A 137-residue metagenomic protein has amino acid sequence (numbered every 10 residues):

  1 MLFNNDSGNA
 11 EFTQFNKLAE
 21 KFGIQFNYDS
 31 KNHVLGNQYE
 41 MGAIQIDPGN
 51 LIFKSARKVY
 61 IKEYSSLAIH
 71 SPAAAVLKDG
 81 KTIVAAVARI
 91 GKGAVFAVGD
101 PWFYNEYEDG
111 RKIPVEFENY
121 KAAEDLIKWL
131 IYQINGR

Functional and structural regions predicted by a protein language model:
M1, S55-V59, L126, G136-R137: A broadly tuned preference for mixed-charge, low-complexity surface segments
M1-F3, L77, V95-A97: Structural recognition of the beta-strand scaffold that forms the well-ordered cores of secreted hydrolase catalytic
M1-G8, R111-E116: Second-shell loop/turn segments in exported
N5-I90: An acidic, glycine-rich "communication" segment
Q25, I90-G93, P101-R137: Extracellular ligand-binding/catalytic regions of CAZymes and related secreted enzymes and adhesion modules
E40-G49, V98, K128, G136-R137: Noncatalytic linker/hinge segments flanking ATPase motor cores
G80, G99-P101: Short, well-ordered beta-to-alpha junction loops that form the rim of enzyme active sites and present histidine/acidic
